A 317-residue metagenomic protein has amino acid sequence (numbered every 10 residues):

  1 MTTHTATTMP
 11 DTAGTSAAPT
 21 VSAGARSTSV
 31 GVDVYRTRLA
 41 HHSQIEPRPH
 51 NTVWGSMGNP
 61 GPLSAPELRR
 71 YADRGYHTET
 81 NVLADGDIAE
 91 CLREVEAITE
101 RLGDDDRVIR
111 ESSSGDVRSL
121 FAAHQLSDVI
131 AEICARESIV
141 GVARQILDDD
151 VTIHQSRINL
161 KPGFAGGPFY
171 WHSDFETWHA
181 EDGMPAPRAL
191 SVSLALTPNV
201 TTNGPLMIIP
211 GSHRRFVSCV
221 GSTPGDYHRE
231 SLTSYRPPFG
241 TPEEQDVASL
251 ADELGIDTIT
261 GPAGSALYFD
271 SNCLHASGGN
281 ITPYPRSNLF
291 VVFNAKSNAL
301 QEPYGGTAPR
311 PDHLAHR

Functional and structural regions predicted by a protein language model:
T2-H4, P10, G14-R74, T80-W171 (+3 more regions): Non-heme Fe(II)-dependent double-stranded beta-helix
I98-R101, D149, N199, R215 (+1 more regions): Phosphate/oxyanion-binding loops and surfaces in catalytic or ligand/nucleic-acid-binding neighborhoods
I146, H179-T201, T260-A263, Y268 (+1 more regions): Short, conserved beta-strand element in jelly-roll/cupin
D149-S156, G167, R188-L194, G204 (+1 more regions): Generic beta-strand structural signal
R157-P162, S173-F175, L190, L194-P198 (+1 more regions): Short, structured patches in soluble enzyme cores that scaffold and shape functional sites
K161-P162, I209-V217, V292-N298: Short edge-strand/loop segments of extracellular domains
T202-C273: Double-stranded beta-helix
E243-R310: Catalytic core of Fe(II)/2-oxoglutarate
